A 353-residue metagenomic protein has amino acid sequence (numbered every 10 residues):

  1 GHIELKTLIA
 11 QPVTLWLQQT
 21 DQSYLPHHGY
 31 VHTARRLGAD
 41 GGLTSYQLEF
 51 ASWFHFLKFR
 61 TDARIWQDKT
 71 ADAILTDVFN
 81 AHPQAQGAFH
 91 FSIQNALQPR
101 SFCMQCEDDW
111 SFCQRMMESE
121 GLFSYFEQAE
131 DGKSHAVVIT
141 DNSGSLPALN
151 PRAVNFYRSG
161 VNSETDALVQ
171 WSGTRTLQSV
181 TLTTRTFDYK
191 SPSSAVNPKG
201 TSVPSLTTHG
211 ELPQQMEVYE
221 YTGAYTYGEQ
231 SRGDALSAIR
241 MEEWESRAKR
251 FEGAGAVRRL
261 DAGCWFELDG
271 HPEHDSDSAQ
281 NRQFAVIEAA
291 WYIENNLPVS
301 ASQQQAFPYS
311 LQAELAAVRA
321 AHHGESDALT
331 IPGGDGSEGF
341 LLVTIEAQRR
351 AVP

Functional and structural regions predicted by a protein language model:
G1-P353: Amphipathic alpha-helical and helix-coil boundary elements used as assembly and membrane-proximal scaffolds
